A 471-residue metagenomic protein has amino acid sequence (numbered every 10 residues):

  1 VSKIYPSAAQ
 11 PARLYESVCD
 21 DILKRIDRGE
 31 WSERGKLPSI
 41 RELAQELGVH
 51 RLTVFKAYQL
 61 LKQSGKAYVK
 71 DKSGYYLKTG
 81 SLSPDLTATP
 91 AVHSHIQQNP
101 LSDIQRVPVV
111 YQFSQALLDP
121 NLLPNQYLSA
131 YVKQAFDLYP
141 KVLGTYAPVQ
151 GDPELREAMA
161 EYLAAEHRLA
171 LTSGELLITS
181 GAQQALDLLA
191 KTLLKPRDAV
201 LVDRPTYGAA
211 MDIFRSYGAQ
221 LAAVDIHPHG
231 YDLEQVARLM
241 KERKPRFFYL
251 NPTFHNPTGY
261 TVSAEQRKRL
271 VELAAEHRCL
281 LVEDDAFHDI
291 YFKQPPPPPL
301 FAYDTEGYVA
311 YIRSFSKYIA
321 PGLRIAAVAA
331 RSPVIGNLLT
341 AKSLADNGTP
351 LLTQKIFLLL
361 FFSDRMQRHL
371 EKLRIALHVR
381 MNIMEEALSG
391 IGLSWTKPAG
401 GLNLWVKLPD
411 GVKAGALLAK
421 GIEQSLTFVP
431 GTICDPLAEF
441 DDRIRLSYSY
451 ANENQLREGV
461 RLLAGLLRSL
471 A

Functional and structural regions predicted by a protein language model:
V1-K133, L339, S343-P350, F361 (+8 more regions): N-terminal basic, amphipathic alpha-helical segments
C19, L23, D187, K191 (+5 more regions): Amphipathic, non-transmembrane alpha-helical secondary structure
Y68-K70, L171, F428: Short beta-strand "wing" residues that participate in macromolecule-binding interfaces
L143-H277, D289-I290, P295-E306: Conserved core of the PLP fold type I
T305-I375: Conserved core segment of the aminotransferase class I/II
I375-E385, W395-K407: Conserved glycine-rich beta-strand-loop-beta hairpin in the small C-terminal domain of fold type I
